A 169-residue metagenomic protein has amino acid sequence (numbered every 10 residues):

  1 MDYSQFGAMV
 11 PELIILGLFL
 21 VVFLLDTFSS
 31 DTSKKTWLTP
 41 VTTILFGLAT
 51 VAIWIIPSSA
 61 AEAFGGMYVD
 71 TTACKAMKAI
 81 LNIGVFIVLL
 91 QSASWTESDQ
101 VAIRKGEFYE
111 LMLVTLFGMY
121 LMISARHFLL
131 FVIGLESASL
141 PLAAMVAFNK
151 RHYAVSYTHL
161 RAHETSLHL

Functional and structural regions predicted by a protein language model:
M1-L167: Alpha-helical transmembrane segments of multi-pass membrane proteins predominantly involved in bioenergetics
